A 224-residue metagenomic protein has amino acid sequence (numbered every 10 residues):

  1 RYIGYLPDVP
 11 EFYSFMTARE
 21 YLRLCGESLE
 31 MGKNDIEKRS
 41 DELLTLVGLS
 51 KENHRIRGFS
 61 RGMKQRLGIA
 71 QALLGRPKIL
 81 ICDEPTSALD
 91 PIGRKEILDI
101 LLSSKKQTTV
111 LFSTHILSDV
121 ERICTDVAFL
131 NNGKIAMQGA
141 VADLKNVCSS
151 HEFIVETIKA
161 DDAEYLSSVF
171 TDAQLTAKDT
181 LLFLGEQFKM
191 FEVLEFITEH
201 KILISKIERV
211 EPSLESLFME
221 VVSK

Functional and structural regions predicted by a protein language model:
R1-N131, M137: ABC transporter nucleotide-binding domains
G4, E30, G48, A128 (+4 more regions): A generic structural signal for secondary-structure junctions that act as hinges or helix/strand caps at the edges
F15, A72, L144-V147, L217 (+1 more regions): Residues that scaffold the ATP/ADP-binding catalytic core of kinase and kinase-like folds
E96-L184: ABC transporter nucleotide-binding domain
H151-K224: Short, charged/small-residue-rich alpha-helical element at the C-terminal edge of ABC transporter nucleotide-binding
